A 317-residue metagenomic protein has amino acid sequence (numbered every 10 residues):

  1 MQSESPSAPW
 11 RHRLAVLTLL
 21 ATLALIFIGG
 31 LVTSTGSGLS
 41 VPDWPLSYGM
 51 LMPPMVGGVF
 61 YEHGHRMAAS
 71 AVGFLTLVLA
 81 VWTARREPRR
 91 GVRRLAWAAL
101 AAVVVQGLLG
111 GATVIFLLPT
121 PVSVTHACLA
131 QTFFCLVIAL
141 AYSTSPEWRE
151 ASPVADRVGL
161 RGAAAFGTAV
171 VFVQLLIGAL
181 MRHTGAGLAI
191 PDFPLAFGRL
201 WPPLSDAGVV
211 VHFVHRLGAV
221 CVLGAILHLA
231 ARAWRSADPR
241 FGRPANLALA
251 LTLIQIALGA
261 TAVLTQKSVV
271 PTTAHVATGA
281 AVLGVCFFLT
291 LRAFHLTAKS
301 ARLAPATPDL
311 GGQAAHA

Functional and structural regions predicted by a protein language model:
M1-A317: Polytopic transmembrane helical bundles with strong interfacial aromatic enrichment
